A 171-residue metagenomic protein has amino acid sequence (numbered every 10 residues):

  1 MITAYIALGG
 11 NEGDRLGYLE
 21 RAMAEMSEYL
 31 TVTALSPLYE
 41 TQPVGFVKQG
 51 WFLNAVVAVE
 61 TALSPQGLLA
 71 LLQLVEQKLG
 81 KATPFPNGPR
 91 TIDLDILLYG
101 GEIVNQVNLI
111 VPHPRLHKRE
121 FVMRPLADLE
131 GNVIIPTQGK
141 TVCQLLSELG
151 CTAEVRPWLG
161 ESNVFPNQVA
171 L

Functional and structural regions predicted by a protein language model:
M1-Y29, T33-Q42: N-terminal beta1-alpha1 ligand-phosphate binding loop
G13, S36, T41-W51, L63 (+2 more regions): Flexible, gly/pro- and Lys/Arg-enriched active-site loops
E60: Extracellular and analogous surface-interaction loops
